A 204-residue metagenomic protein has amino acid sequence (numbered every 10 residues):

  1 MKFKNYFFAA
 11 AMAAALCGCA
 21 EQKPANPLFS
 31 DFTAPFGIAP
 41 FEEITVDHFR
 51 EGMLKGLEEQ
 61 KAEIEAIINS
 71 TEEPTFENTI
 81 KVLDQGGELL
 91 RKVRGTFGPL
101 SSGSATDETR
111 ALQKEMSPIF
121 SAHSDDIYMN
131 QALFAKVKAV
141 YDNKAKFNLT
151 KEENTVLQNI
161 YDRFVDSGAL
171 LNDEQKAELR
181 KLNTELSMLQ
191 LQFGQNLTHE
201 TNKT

Functional and structural regions predicted by a protein language model:
K2-A20: Gram-negative bacterial Sec-dependent N-terminal signal peptides
C19-T204: Zn2+-dependent metallopeptidase catalytic domains
